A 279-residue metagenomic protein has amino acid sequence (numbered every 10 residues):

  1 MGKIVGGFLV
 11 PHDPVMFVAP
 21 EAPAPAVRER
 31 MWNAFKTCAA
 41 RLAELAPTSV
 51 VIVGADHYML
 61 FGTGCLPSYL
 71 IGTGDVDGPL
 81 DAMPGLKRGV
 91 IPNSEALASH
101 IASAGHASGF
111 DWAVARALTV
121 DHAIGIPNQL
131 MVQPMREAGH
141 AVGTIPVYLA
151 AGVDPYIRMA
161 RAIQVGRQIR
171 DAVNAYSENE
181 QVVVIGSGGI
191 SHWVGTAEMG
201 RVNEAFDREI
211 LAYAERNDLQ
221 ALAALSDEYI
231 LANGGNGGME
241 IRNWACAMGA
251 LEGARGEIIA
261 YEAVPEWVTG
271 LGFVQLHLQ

Functional and structural regions predicted by a protein language model:
M1-T48, T63-Q164, A175, A197-Q279: Flexible, D/E/H-enriched segments
H12-D13, A55-H57: Glycine-rich His-Gly loop
T48-G54, V147, E180-G188: Beta-strand elements within well-structured catalytic alpha/beta cores of enzymes that handle phosphate/sulfate esters
D56-Y58, I190-S191: Catalytic metal-binding/acid-base residues of hydrolase active sites
G166, G186-G188, G270: Glycine-centered flexibility sites
V173-E180: Nuclease catalytic cores that cleave nucleic-acid phosphodiester bonds, predominantly acidic two-metal-ion
H192-T196: Secretory-pathway/luminal and periplasmic proteins that interact with or process carbohydrate-rich
